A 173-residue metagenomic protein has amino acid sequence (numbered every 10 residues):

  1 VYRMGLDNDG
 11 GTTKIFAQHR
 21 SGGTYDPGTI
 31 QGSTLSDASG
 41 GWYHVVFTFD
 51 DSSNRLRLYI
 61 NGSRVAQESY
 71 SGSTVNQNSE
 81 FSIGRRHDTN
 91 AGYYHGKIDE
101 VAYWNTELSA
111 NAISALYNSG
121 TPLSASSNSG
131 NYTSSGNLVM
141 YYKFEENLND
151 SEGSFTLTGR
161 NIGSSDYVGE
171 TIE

Functional and structural regions predicted by a protein language model:
R3-S73, D88, A102-Y103, S164-E173: Extracellular glycan-interaction surfaces
D7, R20, G84-R86, T106 (+1 more regions): Structured loops at beta-to-helix junctions and adjacent beta-edge loops in soluble globular domains
N8-G10, D37-A38, T74-N76, Y94-K97 (+1 more regions): Extracellular/periplasmic catalytic domains that process cell-envelope and extracellular macromolecules
K14, S79-S82, L138-Y141: A residue-level signal for beta-strand positions that form part of recognition/binding surfaces within mature
R20, Q77-D99, S126-N128: Extracellular glycan-interaction patches encoded by glycine-rich segments
H44, T48, N61, G92-P122 (+1 more regions): Extracellular, beta-strand-rich glycan-interacting domains
A66, S114-E173: Extracytoplasmic low-complexity segments
A66-S82, I98, A110: Predominantly extracellular beta-rich ligand-binding scaffolds that present long acidic/polar faces for carbohydrate
